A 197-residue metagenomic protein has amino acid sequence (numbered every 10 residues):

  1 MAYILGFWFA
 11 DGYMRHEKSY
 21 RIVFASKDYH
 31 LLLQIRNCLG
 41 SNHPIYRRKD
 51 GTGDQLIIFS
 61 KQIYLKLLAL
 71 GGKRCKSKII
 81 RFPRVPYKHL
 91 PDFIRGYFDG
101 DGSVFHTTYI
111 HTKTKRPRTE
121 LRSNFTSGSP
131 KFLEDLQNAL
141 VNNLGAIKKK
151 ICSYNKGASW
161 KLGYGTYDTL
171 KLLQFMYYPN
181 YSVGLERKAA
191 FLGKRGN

Functional and structural regions predicted by a protein language model:
M1-N197: Internal intein/HINT superfamily modules and their associated LAGLIDADG
